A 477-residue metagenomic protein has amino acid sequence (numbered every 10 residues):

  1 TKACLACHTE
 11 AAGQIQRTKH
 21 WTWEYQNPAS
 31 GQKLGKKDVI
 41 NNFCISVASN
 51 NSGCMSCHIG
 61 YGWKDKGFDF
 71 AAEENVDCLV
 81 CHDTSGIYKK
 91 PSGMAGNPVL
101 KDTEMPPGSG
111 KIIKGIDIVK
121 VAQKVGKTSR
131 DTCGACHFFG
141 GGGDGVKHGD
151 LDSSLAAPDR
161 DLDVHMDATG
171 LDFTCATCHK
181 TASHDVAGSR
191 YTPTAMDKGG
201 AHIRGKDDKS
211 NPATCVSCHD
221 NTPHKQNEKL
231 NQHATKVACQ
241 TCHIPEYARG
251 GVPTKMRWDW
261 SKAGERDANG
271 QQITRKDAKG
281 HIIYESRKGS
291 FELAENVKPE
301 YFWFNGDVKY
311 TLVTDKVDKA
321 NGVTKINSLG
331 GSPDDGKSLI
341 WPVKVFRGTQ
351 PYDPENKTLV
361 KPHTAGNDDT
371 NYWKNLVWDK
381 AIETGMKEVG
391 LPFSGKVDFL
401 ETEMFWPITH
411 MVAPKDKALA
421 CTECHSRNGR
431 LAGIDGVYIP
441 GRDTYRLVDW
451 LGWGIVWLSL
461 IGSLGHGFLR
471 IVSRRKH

Functional and structural regions predicted by a protein language model:
T1-E74, L79-S129, A135-P212, V216-N231 (+3 more regions): Sequence context of c-type cytochrome heme-c attachment sites
V237: Short glycine-/polar-rich loops that comprise or flank the Walker A/P-loop and associated switch/sensor motifs
Y247-H477: Long, charged, low-complexity terminal extensions
